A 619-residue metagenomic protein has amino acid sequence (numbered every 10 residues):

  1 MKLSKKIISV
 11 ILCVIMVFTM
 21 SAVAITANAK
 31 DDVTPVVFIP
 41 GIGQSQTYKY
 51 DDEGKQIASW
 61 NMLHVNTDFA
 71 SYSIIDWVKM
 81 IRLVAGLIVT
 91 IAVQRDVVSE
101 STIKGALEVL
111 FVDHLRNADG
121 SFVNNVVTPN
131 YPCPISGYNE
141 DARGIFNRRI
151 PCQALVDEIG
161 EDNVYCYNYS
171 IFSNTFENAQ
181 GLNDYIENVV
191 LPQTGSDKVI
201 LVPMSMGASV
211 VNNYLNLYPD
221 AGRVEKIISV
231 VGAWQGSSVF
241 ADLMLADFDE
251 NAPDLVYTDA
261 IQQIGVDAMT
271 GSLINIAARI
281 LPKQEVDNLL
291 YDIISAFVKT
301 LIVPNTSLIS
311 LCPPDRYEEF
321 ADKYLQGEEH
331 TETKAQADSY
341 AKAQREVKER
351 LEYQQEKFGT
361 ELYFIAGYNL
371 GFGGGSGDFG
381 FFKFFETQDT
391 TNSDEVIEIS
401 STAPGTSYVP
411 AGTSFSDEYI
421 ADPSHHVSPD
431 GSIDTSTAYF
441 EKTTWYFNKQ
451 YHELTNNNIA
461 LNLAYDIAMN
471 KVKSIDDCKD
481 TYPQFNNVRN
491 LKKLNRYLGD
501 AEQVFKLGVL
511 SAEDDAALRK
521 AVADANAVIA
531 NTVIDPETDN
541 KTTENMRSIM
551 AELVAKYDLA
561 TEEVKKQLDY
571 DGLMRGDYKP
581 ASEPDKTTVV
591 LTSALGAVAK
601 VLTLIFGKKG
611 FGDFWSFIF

Functional and structural regions predicted by a protein language model:
M1-I11: Bacterial N-terminal signal peptides that target proteins for export
I11-T19: Bacterial N-terminal signal peptides
F18-D32, F614-W615: Sec-dependent signal peptide cleavage junction
K30-V202, A208-A260, G371, T390-E395 (+1 more regions): N-terminal non-catalytic accessory region
E177, G181-D184, V210-N213, K493-R496 (+8 more regions): Extracytoplasmic/secreted proteins, especially bacterial periplasmic and envelope-associated proteins
N251-T331: Alpha/beta-hydrolase-fold enzymes
E319-R496, G572-V601, I605, K609-G612 (+1 more regions): C-terminal subdomain of alpha/beta-hydrolase-fold enzymes, centered on the catalytic histidine and its supporting
N487-Y578: Beta-rich interaction/scaffold domains
